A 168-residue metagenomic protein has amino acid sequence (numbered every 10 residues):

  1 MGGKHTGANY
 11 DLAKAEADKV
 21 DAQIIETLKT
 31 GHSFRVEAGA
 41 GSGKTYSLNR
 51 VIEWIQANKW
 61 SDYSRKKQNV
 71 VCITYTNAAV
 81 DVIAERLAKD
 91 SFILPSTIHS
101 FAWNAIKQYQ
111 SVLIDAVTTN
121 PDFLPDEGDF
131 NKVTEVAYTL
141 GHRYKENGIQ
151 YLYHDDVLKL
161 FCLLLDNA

Functional and structural regions predicted by a protein language model:
M1-S111: P-loop NTPase Walker
M1-S42, Y46-S47, I114-A168: Accessory N-terminal region flanking or inserted into the helicase ATPase core in nucleic-acid motor proteins
